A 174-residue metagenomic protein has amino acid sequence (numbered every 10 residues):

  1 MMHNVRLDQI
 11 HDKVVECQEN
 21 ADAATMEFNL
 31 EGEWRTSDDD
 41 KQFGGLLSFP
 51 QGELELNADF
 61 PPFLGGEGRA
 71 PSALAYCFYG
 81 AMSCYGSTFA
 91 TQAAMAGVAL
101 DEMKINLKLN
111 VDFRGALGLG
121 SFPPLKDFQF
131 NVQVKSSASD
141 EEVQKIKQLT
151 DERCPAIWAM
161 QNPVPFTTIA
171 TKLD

Functional and structural regions predicted by a protein language model:
M1-Y79, T91-D174: Extended beta-strand/beta-hairpin segments
A81-Y85: Alpha-helical metal-binding/catalytic segments enriched in His/Glu/Asp
G86, A90: Aromatic- and glycine-enriched beta-alpha-beta binding-site module
